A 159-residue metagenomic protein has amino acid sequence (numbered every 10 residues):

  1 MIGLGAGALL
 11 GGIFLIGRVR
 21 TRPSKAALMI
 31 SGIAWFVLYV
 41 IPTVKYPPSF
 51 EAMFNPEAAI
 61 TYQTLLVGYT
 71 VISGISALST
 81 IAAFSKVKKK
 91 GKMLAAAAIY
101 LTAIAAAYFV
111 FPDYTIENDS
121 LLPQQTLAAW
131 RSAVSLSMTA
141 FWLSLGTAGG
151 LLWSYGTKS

Functional and structural regions predicted by a protein language model:
M1-A6: Individual transmembrane alpha-helix segments
G11: Metallocofactor- and cofactor-centric catalytic cores in central/energy metabolism, strongly enriched
V19-M53, A105-L121: Hydrophobic alpha-helical transmembrane segments of integral membrane proteins
T21-G32, S85-T102: Internal alpha-helical transmembrane segments of multi-pass membrane proteins
F36-K92: Membrane-proximal helix-loop-helix units in multi-pass membrane proteins
T70-S79, A97-F109: Hydrophobic core of alpha-helical transmembrane segments in multi-pass integral membrane proteins
I116-S135: Short, membrane-exposed interhelical loops at transmembrane-helix boundaries
A148-S159: Membrane-interface capping segments at transmembrane-helix boundaries
